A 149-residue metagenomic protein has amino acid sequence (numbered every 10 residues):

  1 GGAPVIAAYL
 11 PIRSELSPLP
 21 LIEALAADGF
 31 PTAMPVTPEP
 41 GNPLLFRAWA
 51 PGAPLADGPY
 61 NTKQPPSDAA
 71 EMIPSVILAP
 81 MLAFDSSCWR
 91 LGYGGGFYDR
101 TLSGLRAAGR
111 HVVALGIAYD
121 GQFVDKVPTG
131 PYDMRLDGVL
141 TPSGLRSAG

Functional and structural regions predicted by a protein language model:
G1-I73: N-terminal active-site beta-alpha-beta segment that forms phosphate/nucleotide-binding and substrate-recognition loops
A8-L10, A79-P80, T141: Redox-cofactor binding/interface segments in oxidoreductases and associated redox assembly factors
I12-S14, L82-S86: Short glycine-rich anion-binding loops that position phosphate/pyrophosphate groups of nucleotides and phosphorylated
T62, P80-L82: A structured binding-face within diverse protein domains that lines the active/interaction site
D68-I77, S86-W89, R100-G149: Surface-exposed, charge/polar-rich loops and edge strands
